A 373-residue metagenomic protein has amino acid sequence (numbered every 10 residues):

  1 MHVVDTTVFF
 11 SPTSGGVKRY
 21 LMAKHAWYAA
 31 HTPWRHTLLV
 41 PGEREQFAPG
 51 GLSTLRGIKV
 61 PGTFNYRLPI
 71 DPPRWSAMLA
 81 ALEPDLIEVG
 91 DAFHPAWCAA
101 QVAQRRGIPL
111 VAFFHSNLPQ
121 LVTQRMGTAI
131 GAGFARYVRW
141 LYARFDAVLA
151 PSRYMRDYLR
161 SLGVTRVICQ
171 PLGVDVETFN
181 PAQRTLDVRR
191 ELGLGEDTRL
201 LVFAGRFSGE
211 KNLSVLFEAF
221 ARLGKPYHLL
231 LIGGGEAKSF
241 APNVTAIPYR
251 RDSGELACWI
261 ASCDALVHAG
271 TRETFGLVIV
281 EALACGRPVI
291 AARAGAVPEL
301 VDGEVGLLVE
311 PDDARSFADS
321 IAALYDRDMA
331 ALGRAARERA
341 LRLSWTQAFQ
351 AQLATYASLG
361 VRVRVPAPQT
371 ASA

Functional and structural regions predicted by a protein language model:
M1-G50, A221, Q347, S372-A373: N-terminal subdomain of nucleotide-sugar transferases
R136-R184: Donor nucleotide-sugar binding/catalytic pocket of nucleotide-sugar-dependent glycosyltransferases
G195-K211, F217-A221: Conserved donor-binding/catalytic core segment of Leloir-type glycosyltransferases
G233-A257: Nucleotide-activated donor-binding/catalytic signature segment of Leloir-type glycosyltransferases, i.e., the conserved
Y249, G303, L307-A314, A322-D328: Conserved acidic donor-binding segment of nucleotide-sugar-dependent glycosyltransferases
C258-C263: Short alpha-helical donor nucleotide-sugar binding micro-motif in glycosyltransferases
T271: Aromatic "clamp/platform" in nucleotide-sugar-dependent glycosyltransferases that forms part of the donor/acceptor
P288-A291: Short hydrophobic beta-strand element within catalytic cores of glycosyltransferases and related nucleotide-activated
